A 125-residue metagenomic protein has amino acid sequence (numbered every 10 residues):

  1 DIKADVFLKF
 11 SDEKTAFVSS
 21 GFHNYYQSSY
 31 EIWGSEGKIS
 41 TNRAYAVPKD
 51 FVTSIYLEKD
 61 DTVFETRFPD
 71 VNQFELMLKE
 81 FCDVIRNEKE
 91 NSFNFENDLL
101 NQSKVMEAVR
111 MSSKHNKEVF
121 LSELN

Functional and structural regions predicted by a protein language model:
D1-P48, L78-E90, S122-N125: Contiguous beta-strand/loop segments that form the cofactor/metal-binding neighborhood of enzyme cores
L8-D12, I55-T62: Short acidic, glycine-rich loop/turn motifs
S11, C82-N125: C-terminal helix-rich "cap/oligomerization" subdomain common to oxidoreductases
G21-H23, D70-V71, D98: Short beta->alpha junction loops/turns
Q27, Q73-L76, K104: Generic recognition of short, well-ordered alpha-helical interface segments
Y30, P48-D60: Short polybasic amphipathic segments
G34, V63-T66: Glycine-enriched catalytic-core subsegment of oxygenase/oxidase enzymes
K49, E65-K79: Active-site loop of classical SDR/Rossmann-like NAD(P)-dependent oxidoreductases, centered on the catalytic Tyr-X3-Lys
